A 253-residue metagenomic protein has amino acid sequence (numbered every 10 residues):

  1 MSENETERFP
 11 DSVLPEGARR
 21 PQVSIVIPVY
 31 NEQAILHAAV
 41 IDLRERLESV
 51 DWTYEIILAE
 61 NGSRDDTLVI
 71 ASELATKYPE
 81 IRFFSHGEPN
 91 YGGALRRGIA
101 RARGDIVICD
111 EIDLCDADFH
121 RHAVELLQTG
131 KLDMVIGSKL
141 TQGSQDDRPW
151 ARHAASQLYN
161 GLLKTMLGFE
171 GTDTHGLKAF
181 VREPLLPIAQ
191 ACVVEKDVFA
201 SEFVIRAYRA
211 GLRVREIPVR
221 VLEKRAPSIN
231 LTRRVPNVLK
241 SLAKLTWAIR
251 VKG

Functional and structural regions predicted by a protein language model:
M1-E45, W52: N-proximal low-complexity "stem/linker" segments adjacent to membrane-targeting elements
M1-Q22, K164, G168, A191-G253: Hydrophobic helical membrane-anchoring modules
P21-S24, R44-L58, D66, P79-R82: Short loop->beta transition adjacent to catalytic acidic/histidine clusters or analogous donor-positioning motifs
A34-A38, D65-L74: Acidic helix N-cap motif at the loop->helix transition within catalytic regions of sugar-transfer enzymes
Y54-I57, L68-R101: Conserved donor nucleotide-binding strand/loop of the catalytic core
E60-V69, L114: A conserved acidic beta->alpha catalytic loop
H86-R101, I106, D118-D197, K224-R233 (+2 more regions): Acceptor/aglycone-binding surface of glycosyltransferases and processive sugar-polymer synthases
